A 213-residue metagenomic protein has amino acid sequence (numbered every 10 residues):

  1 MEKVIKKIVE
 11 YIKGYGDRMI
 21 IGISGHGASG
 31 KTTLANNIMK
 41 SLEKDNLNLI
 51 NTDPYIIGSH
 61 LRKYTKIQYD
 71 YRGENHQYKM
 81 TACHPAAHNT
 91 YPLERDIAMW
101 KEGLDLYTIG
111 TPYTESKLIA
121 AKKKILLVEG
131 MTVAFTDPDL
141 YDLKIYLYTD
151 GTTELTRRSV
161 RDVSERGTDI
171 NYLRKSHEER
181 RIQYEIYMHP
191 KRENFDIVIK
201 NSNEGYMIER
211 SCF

Functional and structural regions predicted by a protein language model:
M1-Y15, T156, V160-S164, I182-F213: NTP-dependent small-molecule kinase module
I20-S24: Short hydrophobic/aromatic beta-strand immediately N-terminal to the Walker A/P-loop
G27: The conserved Walker
K31: Conserved lysine of the Walker
L34: Hydrophobic positions on the alpha1 helix immediately C-terminal to the Walker A/P-loop
K40-L49: Post-Walker A helix-loop "phosphate-sensing" segment adjacent to the P-loop in P-loop NTPases
N48-N51, I57-T111: Conserved nucleotide-sensing/catalytic segment adjacent to the nucleotide-binding pocket in NTP-handling enzymes
S116-S164: ATP-dependent NMP and nucleoside kinases share a basic, alpha-helical "lid"
